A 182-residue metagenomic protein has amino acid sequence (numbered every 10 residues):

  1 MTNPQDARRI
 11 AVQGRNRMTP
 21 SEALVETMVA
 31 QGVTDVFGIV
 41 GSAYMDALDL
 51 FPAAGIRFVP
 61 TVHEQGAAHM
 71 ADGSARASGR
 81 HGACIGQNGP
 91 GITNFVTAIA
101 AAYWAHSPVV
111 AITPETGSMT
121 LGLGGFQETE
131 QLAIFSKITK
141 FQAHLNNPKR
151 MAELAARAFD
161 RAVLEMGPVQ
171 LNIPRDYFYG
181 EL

Functional and structural regions predicted by a protein language model:
T2-L182: N-terminal alpha/beta PP-like core and its mobile active-site loop of ThDP/TPP-dependent enzymes
